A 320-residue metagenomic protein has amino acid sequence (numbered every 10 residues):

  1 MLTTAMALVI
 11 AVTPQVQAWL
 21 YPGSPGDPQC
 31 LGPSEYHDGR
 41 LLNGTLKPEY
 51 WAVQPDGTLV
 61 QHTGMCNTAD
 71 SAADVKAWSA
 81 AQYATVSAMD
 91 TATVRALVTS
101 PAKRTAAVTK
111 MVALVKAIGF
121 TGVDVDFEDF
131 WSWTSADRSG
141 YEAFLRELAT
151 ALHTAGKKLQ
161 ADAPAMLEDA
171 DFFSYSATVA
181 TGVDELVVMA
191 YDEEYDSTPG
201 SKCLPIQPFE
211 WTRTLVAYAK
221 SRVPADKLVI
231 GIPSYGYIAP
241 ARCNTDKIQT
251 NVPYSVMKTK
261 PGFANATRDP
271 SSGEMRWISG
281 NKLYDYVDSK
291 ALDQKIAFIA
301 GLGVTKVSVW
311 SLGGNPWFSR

Functional and structural regions predicted by a protein language model:
M1-V12: Secretory targeting and sorting signals
V12-M111: Glycan-recognition patch characteristic of GH18 chitinases/ENGases and related GlcNAc/peptidoglycan-binding proteins
P14, L42-G44, W78-Q82, G119-T121 (+4 more regions): Short, well-ordered coil/turn segments that N-cap beta-strands
W19, G23, P55-A69, T134-P261: Substrate-binding surface in catalytic domains of secreted glycosidases
L46, V125, L148, L186 (+3 more regions): Conserved, mostly hydrophobic/aromatic
V108-R138, V188-D192, S197: Active-site groove signature of glycoside hydrolases
N251-L302: Hydrophobic, secondary-structure "cap" segments at the distal end of domains
K295-R320: Acidic/aromatic/glycine-rich contiguous surface patches that form carbohydrate-binding/processing clefts and analogous
